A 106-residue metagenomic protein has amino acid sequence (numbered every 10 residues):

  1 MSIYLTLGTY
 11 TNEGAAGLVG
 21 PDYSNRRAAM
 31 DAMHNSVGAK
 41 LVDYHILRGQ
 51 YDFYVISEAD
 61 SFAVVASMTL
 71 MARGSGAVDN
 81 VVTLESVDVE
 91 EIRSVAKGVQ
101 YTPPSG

Functional and structural regions predicted by a protein language model:
M1-G106: A compositional/biophysical signature of low hydrophobicity enriched in polar/charged and small residues
